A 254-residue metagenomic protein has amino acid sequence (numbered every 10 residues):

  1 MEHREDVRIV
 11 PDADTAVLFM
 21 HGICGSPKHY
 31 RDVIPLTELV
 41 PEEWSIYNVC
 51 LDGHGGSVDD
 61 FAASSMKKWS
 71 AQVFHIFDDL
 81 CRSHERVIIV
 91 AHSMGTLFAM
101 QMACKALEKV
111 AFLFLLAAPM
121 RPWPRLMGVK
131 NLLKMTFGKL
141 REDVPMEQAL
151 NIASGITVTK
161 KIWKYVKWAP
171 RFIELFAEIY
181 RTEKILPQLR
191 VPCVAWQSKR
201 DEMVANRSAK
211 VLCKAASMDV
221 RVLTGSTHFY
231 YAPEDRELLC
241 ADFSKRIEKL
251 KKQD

Functional and structural regions predicted by a protein language model:
R4, W168-L186: Active-site nucleophile elbow and catalytic-triad environment of alpha/beta-hydrolase enzymes
C24-P35: The serine-hydrolase catalytic nucleophile loop
E38-V58: Conserved alpha/beta-hydrolase
D59, S226-L239: Catalytic histidine-centered segment of alpha/beta-hydrolase-like enzymes
A91-G95, A99: Gly/Ala-rich beta-loop-alpha elbow adjacent to hydrolase catalytic centers
F114-P124: Active-site nucleophile loop of the alpha/beta-hydrolase fold
L189, A195-Q197, D201: Short beta-strand/loop motif that positions the catalytic acidic residue of the alpha/beta-hydrolase fold
E202-S208: Conserved alpha/beta-hydrolase "acid-adjacent" motif
